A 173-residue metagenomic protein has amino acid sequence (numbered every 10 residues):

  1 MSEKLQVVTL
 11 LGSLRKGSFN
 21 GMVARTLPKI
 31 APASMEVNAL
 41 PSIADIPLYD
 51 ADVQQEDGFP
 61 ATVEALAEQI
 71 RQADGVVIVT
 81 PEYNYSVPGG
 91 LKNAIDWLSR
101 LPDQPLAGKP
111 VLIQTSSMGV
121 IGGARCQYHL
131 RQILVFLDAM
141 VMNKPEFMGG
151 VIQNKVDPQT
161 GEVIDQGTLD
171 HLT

Functional and structural regions predicted by a protein language model:
S2-M35: N-terminal beta1-alpha1 ligand-phosphate binding loop
S2-V8, M140-T173: Glycine-rich phosphate/pyrophosphate-binding loop and the adjoining helix
G12, S42, S116: Cofactor-binding loop segments of dinucleotide-utilizing enzymes, especially the Rossmann-like FAD- and NAD(P)+-binding
P32-N38, A139-M140: A generic structural motif
N38, L112-Q114, M142, F147: Hydrophobic/aromatic beta-strand patches that form the interior of the parallel beta-sheet core in alpha/beta enzyme
S42-F59, D157: N-terminal beta-loop-helix "entrance" segment that forms/cooperates in small-molecule cofactor or anionic ligand
G58-D138: Helix-loop-strand module that forms the ligand-binding subsite of alpha/beta enzymes
